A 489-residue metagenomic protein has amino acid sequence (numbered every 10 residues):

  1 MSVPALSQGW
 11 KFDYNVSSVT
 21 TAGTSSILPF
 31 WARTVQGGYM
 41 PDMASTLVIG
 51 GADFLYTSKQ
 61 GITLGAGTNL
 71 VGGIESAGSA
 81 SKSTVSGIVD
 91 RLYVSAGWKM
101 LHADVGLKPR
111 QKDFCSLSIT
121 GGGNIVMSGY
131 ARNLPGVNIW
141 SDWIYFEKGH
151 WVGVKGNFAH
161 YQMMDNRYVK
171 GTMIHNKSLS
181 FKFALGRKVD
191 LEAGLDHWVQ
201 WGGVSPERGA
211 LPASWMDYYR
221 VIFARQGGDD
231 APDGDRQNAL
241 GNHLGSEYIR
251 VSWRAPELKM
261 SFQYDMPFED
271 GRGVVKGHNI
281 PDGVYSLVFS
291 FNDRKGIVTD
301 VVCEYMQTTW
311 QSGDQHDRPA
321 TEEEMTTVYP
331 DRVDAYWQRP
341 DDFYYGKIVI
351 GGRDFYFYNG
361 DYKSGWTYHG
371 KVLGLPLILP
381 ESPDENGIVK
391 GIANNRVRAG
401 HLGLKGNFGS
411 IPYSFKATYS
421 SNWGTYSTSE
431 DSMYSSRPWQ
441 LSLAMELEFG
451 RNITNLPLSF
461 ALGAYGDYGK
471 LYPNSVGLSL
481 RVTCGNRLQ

Functional and structural regions predicted by a protein language model:
A5-R110, L117-S118, I125-M127, A131-K148 (+3 more regions): Beta-barrel outer-membrane channel/assembly domains of diderm bacteria
L6-F12, F54-A66, G97-M100, I144-K155 (+6 more regions): Short loop/turn motifs that connect adjacent beta-strands in outer-membrane beta-barrel proteins
V16-T24, T68-A80, W98-M100, L107-Q111 (+10 more regions): Transmembrane beta-strands of outer-membrane beta-barrel pores
S25-R33, G78-G87, C115-G122, D165-I174 (+5 more regions): Outer-membrane beta-barrel translocator domains and adjoining extracellular loop/strand segments of Gram-negative
R33-Y39, V71, A77-A80, G121-M127 (+6 more regions): Extracellular loop and loop/strand-boundary signature of outer-membrane beta-barrel proteins
Q111-L211: Internal, well-ordered domain-core segments that constitute the primary functional module of diverse proteins
M163, L185-S252: A conserved mid-domain beta-alpha-beta active-site/ligand-binding segment of alpha/beta enzyme cores
D235-E247, S252-Q489: Outer-membrane beta-barrel pore domains
